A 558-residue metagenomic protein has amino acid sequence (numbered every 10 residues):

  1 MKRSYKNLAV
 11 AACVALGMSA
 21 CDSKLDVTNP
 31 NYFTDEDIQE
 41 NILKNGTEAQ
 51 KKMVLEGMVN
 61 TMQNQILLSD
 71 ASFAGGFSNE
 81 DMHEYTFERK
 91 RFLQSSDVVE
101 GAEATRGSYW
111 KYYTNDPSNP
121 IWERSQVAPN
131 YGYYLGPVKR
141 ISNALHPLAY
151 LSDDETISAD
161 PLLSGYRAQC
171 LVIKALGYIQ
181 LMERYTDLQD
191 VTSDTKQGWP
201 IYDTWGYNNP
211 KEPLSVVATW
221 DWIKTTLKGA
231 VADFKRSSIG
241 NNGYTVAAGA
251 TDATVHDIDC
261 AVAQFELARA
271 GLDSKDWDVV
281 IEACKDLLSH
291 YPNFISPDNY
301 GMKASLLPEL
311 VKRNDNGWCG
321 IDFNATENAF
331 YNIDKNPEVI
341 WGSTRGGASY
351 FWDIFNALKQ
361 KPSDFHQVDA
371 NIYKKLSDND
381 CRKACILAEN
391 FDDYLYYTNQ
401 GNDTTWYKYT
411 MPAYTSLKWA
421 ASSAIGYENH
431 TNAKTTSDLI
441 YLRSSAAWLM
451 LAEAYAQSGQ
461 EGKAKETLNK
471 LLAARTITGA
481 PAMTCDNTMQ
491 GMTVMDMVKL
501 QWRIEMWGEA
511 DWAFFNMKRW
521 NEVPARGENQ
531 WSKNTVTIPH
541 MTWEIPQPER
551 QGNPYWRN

Functional and structural regions predicted by a protein language model:
M1-S19: Sec-dependent bacterial lipoprotein signal peptides
C21, P137, W222, T254 (+3 more regions): Long, intrinsically disordered, low-complexity segments
C21-F87, C284, I372-S377, C385 (+2 more regions): Membrane-proximal, proline-rich intrinsically disordered regions
I66-L68, S72, F77-M82, D257 (+7 more regions): Hydrophobic-face positions in mid-chain alpha helices that act as interaction patches
E100-Y185, L214, A232-K235, N432-L439 (+2 more regions): Conserved, well-structured interaction surfaces
